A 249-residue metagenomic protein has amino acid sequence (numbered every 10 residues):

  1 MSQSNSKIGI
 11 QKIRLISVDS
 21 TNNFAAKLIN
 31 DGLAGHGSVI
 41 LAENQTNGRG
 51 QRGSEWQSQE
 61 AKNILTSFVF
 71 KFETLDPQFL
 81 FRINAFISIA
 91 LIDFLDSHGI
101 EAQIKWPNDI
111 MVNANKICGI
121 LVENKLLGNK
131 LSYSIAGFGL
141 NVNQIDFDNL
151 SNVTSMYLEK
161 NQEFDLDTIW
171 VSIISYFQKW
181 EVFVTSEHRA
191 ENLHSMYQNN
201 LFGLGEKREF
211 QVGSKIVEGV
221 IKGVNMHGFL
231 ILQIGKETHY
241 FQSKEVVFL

Functional and structural regions predicted by a protein language model:
M1-I100: N-terminal lobe of the biotin/lipoate ligase/transferase fold
K7, Q11, E73-Q78, R82-A102 (+1 more regions): Long, positively charged amphipathic alpha-helical accessory segments at protein N-termini or as interdomain linkers
D109: Conserved active-site carboxylates
